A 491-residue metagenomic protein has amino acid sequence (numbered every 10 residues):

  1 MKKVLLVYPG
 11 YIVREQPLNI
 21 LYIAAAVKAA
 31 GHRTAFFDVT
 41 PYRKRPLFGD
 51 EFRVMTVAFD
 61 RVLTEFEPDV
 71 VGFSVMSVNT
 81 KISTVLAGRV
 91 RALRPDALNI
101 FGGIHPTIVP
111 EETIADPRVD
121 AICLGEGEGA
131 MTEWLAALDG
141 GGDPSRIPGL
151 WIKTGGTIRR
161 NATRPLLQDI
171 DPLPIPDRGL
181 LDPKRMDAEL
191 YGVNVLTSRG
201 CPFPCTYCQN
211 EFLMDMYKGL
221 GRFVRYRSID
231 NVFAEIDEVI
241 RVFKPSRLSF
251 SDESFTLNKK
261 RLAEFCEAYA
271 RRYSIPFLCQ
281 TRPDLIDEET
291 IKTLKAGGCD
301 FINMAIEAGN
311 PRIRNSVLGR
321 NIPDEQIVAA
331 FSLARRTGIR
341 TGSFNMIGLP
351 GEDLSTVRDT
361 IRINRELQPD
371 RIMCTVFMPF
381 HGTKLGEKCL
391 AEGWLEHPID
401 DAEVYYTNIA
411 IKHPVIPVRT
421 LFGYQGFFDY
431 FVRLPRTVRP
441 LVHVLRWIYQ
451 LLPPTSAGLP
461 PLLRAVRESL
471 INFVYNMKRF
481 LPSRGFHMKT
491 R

Functional and structural regions predicted by a protein language model:
K2-L5, I147, I152-T197: N-terminal [4Fe-4S]-dependent radical SAM core
K2-P9, K28-A29, R33, T56 (+6 more regions): Radical SAM enzyme core and accessory elements
K3, N19, A26, R33-L167 (+1 more regions): Glycine-rich beta-alpha loop elements in corrinoid/cobalamin-binding modules across cobalamin-dependent enzymes
V4, N99, I147-P148, L248 (+4 more regions): Hydrophobic/aromatic residues located in beta-strands of well-ordered beta-sheets within soluble catalytic
G10, S254, R282, G309-R314 (+4 more regions): Conserved strand-turn element in the central/C-terminal portion of the radical SAM core barrel that lines
E15-Y22, N231: Conserved alpha-helical elements of sugar-nucleotide-dependent glycosyltransferases
P110-A115, T290, G351-E366: Catalytic cores of alpha/beta
D171, I175-F344, R362: Radical SAM [4Fe-4S] cluster-binding motif and immediate context
